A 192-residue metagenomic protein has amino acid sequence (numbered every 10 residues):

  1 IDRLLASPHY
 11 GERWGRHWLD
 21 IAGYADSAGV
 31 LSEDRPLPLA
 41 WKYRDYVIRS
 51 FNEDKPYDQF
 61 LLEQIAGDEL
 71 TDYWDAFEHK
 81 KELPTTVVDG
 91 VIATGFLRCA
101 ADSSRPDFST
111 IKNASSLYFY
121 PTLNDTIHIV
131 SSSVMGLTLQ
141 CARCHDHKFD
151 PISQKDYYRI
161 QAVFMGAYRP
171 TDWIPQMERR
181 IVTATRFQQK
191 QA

Functional and structural regions predicted by a protein language model:
I1-Q189: Short, structured secondary-structure elements that scaffold catalytic or ligand/cofactor-binding regions
A192: Catalytic cores of secreted or luminal carbohydrate-active enzymes
